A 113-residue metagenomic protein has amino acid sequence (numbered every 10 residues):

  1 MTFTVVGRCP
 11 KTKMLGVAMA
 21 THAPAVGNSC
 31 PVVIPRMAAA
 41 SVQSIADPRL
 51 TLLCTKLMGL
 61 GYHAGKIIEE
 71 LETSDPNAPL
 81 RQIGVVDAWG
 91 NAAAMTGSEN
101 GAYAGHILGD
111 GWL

Functional and structural regions predicted by a protein language model:
M1-L113: N-terminal nucleophile
